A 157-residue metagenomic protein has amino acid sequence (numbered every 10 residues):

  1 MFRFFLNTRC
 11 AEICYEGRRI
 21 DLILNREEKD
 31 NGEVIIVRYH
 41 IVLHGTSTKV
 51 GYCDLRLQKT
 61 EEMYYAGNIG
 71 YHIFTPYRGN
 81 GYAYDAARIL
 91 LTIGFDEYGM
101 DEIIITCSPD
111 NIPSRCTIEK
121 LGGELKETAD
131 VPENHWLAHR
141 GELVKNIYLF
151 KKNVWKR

Functional and structural regions predicted by a protein language model:
M1-R157: Acyl-donor (CoA/ACP) binding surface of acyl/acetyltransferases
